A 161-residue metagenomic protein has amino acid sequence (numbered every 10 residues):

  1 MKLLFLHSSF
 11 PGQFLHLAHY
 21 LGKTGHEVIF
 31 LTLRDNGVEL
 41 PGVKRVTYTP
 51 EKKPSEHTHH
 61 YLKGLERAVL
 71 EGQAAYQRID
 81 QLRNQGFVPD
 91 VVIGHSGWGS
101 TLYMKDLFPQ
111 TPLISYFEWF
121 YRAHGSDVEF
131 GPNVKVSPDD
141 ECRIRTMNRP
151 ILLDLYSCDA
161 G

Functional and structural regions predicted by a protein language model:
M1-K44: N-terminal subdomain of nucleotide-sugar transferases
F5-S8, R67-E71, V91, V136-I144: Short, flexible loop segments at the rims of nucleotide/cofactor-binding pockets, characterized by
S9-G12, D35-N36, E51-K53, G97-T101 (+1 more regions): Short, solvent-exposed loop/turn segments at secondary-structure junctions
G22, K105, L155: Anion (oxyanion) recognition and catalysis
F30-G86: A conserved catalytic-core segment of Leloir-type glycosyltransferases
K52-L62, Q110-L152: Acceptor-binding helix/loop patch of EC 2.4 sugar-transfer enzymes, predominantly nucleotide-sugar-dependent
I79-W98, P112-I114: Short N-terminal targeting/anchoring amphipathic segment
Y156-G161: A short beta-strand/loop micro-motif in the catalytic core of glycosyltransferases that engages the nucleotide-sugar
